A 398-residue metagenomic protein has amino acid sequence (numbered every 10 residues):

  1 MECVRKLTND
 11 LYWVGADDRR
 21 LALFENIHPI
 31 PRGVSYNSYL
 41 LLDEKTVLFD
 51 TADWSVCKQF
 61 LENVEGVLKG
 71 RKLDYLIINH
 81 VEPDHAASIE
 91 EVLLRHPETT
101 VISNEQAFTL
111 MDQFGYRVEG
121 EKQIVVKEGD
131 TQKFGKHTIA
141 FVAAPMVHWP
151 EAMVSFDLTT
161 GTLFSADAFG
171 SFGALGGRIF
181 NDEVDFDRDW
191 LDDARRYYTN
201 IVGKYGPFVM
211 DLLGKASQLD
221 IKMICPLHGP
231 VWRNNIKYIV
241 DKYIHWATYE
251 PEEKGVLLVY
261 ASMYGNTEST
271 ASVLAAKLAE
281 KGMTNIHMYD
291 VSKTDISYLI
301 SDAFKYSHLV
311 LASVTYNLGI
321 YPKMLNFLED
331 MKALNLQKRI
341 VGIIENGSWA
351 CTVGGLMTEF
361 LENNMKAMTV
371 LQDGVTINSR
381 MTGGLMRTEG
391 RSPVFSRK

Functional and structural regions predicted by a protein language model:
V4-E65, V154-D157, T162-S165, T267: Conserved beta-strand hairpin/beta-sheet module of binuclear metal-dependent hydrolase folds, prominently
R5-N9, I102-A152, Y205-D211: Metallo-beta-lactamase
E44, S55-I102: Active-site metal-binding motif and surrounding structural segment of the metallo-beta-lactamase
K45-V47, Y75, H137, G161-F164 (+3 more regions): Structural motif
F49-T51, L73-V81, V101-N104, L163-D167 (+1 more regions): Active-site neighborhood of phospho(di)ester-bond hydrolases with catalytic His/Asp-centered motifs
H148-A152, T160, A168-G203, A247-E252: Active-site-proximal loop/helix segment associated with metal-binding centers of metalloenzymes
L175, F186-I224, G229-V231, V273-Y289 (+1 more regions): FMN-binding flavodoxin-like domain, especially the glycine-rich phosphate-binding loop
C225-E252, N326: Short N-terminal or domain-adjacent regulatory/targeting segments
